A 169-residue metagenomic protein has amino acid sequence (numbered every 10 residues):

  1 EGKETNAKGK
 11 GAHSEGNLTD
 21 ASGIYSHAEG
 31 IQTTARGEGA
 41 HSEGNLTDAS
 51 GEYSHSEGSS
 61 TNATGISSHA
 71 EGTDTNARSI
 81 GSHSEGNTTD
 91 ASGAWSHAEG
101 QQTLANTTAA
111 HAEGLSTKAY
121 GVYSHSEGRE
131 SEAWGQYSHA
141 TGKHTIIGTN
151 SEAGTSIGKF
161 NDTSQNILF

Functional and structural regions predicted by a protein language model:
E1-F169: Periodic small-residue-enriched repeat registers in elongated scaffold domains
